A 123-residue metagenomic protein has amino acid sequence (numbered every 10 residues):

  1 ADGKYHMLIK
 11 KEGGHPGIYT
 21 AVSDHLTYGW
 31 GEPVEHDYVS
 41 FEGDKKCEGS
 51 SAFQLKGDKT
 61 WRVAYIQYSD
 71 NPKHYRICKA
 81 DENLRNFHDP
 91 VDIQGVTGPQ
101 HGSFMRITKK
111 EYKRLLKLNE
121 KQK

Functional and structural regions predicted by a protein language model:
A1-K123: Carbohydrate-active catalytic/glycan-binding domains of CAZyme proteins, especially the secreted or lumenal ectodomains
